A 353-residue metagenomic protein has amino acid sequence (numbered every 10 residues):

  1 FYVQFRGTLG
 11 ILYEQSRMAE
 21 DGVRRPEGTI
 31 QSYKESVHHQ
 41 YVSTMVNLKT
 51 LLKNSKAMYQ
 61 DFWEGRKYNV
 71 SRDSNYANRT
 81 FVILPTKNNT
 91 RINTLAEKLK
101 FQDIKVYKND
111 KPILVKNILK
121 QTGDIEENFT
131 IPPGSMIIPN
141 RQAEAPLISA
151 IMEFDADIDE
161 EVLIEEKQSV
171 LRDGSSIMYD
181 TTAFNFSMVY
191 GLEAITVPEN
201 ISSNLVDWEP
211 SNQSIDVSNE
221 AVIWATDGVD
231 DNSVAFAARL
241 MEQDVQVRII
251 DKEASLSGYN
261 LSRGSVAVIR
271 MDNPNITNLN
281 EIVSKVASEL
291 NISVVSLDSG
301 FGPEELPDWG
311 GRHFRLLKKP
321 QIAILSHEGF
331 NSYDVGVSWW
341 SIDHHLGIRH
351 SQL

Functional and structural regions predicted by a protein language model:
F1-L353: Intrinsic-disorder/low-complexity accessory segments
